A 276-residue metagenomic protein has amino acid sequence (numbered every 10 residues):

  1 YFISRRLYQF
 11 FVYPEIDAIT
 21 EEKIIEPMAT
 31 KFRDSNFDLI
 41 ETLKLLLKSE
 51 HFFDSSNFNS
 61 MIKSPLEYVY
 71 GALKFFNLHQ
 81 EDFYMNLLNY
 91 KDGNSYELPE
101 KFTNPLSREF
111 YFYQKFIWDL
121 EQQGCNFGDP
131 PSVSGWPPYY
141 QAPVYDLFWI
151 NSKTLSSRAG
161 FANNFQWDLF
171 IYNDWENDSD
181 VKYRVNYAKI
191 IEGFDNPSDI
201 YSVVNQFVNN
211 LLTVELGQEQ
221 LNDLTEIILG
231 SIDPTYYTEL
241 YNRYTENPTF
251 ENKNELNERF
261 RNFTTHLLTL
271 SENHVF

Functional and structural regions predicted by a protein language model:
Y1-S35, K44-F276: Flexible, low-complexity segments enriched for small/polar residues
D38-L39: Helix N-cap / loop-to-helix initiation motif
